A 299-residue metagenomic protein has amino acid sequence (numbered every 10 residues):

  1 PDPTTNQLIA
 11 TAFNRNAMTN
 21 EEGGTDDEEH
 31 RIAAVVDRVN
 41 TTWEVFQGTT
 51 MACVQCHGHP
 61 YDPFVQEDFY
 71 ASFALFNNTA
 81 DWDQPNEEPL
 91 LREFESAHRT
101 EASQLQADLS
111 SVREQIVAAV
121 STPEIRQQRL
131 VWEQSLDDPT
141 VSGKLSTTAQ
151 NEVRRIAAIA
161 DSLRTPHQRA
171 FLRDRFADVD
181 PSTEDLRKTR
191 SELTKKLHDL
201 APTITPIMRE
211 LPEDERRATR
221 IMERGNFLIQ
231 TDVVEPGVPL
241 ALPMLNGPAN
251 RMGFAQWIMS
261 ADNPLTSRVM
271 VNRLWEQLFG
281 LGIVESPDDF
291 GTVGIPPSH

Functional and structural regions predicted by a protein language model:
P1-S96, E215-E235, T266-H299: Short, structured secondary-structure elements that scaffold catalytic or ligand/cofactor-binding regions
P1-T4, I32, P63, L105-I116 (+3 more regions): Primarily short, surface-exposed interaction patches in extracytoplasmic proteins
T19-E29, N78-S111, V131, L136-D185: Short His/Asp/Glu-rich catalytic/ion-coordination signatures at enzyme active sites or charged loops
R38, T42-V45, E101, L105 (+1 more regions): Amphipathic alpha-helix face/heptad-repeat signature
N40, S142-G143, P206-M208: Intrinsically disordered, low-complexity segments enriched in polar/charged residues with Gly/Pro, especially when
